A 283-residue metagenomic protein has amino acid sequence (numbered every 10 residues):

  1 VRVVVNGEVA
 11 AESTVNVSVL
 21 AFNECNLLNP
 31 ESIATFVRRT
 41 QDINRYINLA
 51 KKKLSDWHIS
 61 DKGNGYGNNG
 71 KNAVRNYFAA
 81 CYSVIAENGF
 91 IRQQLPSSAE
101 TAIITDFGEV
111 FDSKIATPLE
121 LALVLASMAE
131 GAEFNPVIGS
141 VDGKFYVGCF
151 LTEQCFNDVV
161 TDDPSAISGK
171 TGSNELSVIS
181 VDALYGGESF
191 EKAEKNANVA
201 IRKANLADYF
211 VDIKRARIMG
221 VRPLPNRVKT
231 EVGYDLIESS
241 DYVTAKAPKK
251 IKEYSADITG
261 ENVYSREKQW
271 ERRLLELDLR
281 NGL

Functional and structural regions predicted by a protein language model:
V1-G282: A structural boundary/capping signal
